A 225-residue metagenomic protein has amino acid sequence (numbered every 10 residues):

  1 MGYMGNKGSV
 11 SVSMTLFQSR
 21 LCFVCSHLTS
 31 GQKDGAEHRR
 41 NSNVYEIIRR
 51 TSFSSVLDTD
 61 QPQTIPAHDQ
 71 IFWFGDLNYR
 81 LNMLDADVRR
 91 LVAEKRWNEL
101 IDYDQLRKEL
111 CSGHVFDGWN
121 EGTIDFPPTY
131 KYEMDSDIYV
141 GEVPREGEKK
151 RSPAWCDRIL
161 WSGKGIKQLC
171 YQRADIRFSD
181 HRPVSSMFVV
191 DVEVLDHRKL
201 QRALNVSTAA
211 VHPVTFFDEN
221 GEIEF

Functional and structural regions predicted by a protein language model:
Y3, M14-L16, V24-F225: Catalytic lobes of large eukaryotic enzymes
S9-S11: Canonical WD40 repeat/beta-propeller blade segments in eukaryotic WD-repeat proteins
R20: Canonical pleckstrin homology
